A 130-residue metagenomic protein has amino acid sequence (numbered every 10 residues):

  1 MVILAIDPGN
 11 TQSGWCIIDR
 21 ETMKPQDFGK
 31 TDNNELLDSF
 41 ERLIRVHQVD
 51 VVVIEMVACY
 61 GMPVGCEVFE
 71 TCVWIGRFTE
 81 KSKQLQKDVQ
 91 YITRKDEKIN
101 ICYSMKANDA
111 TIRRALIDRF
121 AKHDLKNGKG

Functional and structural regions predicted by a protein language model:
M1-G130: Phosphate- and other anionic-substrate recognition elements at nucleic-acid/protein interfaces
